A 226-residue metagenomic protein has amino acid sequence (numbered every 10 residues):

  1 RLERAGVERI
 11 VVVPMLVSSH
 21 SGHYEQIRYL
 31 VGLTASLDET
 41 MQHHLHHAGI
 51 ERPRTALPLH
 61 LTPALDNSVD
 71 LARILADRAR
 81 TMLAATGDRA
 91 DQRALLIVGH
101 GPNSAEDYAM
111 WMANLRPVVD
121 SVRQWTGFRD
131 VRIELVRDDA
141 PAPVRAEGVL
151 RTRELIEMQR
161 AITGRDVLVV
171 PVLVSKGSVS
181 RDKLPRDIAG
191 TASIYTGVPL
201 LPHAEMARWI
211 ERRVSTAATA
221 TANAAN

Functional and structural regions predicted by a protein language model:
R1-N226: Extended amphipathic ligand-handling, pore-lining, and cofactor/metal-binding catalytic surfaces
